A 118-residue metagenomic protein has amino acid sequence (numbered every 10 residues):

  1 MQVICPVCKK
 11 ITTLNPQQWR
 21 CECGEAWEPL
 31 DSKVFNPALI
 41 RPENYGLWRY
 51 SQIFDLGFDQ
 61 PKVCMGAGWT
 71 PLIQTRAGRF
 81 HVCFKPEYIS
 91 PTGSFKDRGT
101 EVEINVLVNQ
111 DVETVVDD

Functional and structural regions predicted by a protein language model:
M1-D118: PLP-dependent amino-acid enzyme catalytic core
